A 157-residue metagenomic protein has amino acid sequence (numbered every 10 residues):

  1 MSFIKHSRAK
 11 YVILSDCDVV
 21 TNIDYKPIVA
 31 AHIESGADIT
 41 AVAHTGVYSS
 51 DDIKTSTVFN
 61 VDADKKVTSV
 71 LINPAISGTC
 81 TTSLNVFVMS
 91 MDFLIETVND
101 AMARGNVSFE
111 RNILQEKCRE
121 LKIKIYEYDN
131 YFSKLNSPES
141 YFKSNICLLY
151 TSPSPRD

Functional and structural regions predicted by a protein language model:
M1-I146: Unchanged
Y150-D157: Conserved small/polar residues in nucleotide/adenosyl-binding loops
